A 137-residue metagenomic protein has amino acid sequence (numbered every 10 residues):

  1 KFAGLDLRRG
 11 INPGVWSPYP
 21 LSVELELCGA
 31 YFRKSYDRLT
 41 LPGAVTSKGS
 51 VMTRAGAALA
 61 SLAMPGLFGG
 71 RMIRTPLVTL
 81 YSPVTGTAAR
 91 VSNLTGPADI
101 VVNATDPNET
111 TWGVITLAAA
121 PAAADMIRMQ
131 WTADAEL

Functional and structural regions predicted by a protein language model:
K1-L41, D134-E136: Extracellular polysaccharide-targeting segments
K34-L137: Phosphate/adenylate-binding glycine loop and adjacent helical scaffold
